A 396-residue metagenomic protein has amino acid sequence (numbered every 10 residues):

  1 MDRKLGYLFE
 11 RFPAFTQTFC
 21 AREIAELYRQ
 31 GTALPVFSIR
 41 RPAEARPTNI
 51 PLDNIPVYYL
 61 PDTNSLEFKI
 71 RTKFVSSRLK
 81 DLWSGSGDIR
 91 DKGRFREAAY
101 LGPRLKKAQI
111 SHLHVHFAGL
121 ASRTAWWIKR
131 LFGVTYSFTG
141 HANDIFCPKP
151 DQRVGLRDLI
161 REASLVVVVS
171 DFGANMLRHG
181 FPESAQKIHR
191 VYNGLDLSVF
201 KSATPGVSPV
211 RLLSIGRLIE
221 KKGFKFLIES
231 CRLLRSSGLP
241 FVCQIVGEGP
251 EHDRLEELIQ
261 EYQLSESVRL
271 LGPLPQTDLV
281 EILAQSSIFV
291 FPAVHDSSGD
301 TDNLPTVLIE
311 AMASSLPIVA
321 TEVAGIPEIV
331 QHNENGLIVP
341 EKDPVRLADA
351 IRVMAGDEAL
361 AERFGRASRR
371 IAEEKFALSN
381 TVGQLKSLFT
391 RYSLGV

Functional and structural regions predicted by a protein language model:
M1-T63, K106, R161, N193 (+1 more regions): N-terminal subdomain of nucleotide-sugar transferases
I160, P273-P275, E281-S286: Short alpha-helical donor nucleotide-sugar binding micro-motif in glycosyltransferases
F172, G194: Carbohydrate-associated surface elements
T204-R232, Q244, F289: Conserved donor-binding/catalytic core segment of Leloir-type glycosyltransferases
V246, E256-T277: Nucleotide-activated donor-binding/catalytic signature segment of Leloir-type glycosyltransferases, i.e., the conserved
A284-G299, L316: Acidic donor-binding loop of glycosyltransferase active sites
L308, A313, P317-A320, V330: Short hydrophobic beta-strand element within catalytic cores of glycosyltransferases and related nucleotide-activated
I329-N333, L337-P344, V353-E358: Conserved acidic donor-binding segment of nucleotide-sugar-dependent glycosyltransferases
